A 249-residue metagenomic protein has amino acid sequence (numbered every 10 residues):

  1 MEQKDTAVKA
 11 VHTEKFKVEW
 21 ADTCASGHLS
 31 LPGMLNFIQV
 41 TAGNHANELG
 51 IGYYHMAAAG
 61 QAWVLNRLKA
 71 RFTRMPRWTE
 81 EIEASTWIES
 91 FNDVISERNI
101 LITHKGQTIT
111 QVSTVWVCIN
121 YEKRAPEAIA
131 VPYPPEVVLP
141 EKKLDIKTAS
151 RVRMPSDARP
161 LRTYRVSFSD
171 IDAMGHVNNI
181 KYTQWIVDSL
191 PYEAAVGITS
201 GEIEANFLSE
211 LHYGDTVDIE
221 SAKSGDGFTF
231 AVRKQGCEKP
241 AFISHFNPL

Functional and structural regions predicted by a protein language model:
E2-E14, K69-T73, R77-M154, F207 (+2 more regions): HotDog/MaoC-like acyl-thioester-processing domains
E2-L65, S113, N120-G201: Hot-dog-fold acyl-thioester-processing enzymes
Y164-H245: Acidic/His-leaning functional-site neighborhoods
